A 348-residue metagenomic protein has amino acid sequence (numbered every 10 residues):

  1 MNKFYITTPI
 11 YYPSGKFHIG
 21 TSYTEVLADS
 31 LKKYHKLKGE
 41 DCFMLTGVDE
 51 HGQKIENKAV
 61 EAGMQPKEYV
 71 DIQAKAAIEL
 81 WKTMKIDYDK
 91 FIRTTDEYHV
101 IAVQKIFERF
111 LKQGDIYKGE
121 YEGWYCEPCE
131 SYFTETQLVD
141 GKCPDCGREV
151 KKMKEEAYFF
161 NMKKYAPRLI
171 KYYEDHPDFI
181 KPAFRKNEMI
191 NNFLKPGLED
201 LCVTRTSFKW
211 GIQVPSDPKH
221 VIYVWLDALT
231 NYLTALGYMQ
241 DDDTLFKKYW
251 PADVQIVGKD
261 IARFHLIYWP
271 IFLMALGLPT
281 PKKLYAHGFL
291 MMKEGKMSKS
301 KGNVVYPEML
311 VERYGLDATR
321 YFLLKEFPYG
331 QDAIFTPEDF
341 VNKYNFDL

Functional and structural regions predicted by a protein language model:
M1-F179: N-terminal, positively charged nucleic-acid-binding surface of large information/translation enzymes
M1-T46, Y98-A102, M153-L348: Structured secondary-structure scaffolds
